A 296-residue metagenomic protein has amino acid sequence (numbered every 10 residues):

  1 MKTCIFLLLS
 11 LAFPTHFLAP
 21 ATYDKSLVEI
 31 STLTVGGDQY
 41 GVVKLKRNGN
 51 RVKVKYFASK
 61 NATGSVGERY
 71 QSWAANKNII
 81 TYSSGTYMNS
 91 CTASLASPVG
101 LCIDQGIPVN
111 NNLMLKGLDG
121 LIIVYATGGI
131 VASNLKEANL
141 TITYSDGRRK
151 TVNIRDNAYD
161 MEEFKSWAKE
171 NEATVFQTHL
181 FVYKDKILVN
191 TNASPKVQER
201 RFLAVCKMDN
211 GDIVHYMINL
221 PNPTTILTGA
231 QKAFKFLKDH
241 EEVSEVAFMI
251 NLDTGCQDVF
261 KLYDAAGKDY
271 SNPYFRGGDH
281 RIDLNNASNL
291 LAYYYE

Functional and structural regions predicted by a protein language model:
T3-A12: Sec-dependent N-terminal signal peptides
F13-F17: C-terminal segment of classical bacterial N-terminal signal peptides
A19-L140: Zymogen propeptides
A21-V28, W167-N192, Q257, K261-F275: Generic detector of solvent-exposed, compositionally biased contiguous segments
G64-V66, I142-D146, T224-K232: A short, polar/proline- and glycine-enriched secondary-structure boundary/capping micro-motif
Y82-G85, M249-D253: Active-site neighborhood of phospho(di)ester-bond hydrolases with catalytic His/Asp-centered motifs
T92-K116, L188-F202, K207, G211-F248 (+1 more regions): Conserved, well-ordered active-site substructure
T92-S194: Active-site-adjacent helix-turn-beta-strand microarchitecture at beta-sheet edges that either contains or buttresses
